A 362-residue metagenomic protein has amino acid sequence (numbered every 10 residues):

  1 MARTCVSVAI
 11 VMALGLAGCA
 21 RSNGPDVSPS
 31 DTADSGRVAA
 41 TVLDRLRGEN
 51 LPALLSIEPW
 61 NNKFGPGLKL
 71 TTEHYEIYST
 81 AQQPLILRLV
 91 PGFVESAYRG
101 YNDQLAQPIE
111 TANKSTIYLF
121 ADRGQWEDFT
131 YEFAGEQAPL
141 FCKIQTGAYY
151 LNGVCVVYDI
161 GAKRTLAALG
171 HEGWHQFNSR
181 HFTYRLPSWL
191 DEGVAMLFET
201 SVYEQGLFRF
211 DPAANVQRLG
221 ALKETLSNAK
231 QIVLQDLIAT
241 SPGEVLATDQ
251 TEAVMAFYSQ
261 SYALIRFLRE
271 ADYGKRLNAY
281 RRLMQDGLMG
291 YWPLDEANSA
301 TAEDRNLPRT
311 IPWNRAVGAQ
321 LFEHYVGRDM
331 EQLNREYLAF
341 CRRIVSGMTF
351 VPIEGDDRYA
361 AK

Functional and structural regions predicted by a protein language model:
M1-A9: Bacterial N-terminal signal peptides that target proteins for export
S7, S35-A39, G318: Short amphipathic alpha-helical segments that mediate assembly, nucleic-acid/protein binding, or membrane association
G15-G18: C-terminal motif of bacterial Sec signal peptides marking the signal peptidase cleavage site
A20-N23: Bacterial signal peptide processing site
D26-E58: Post-signal peptide N-terminal segment of mature Sec-exported envelope proteins
E49, L55, N62-P187, W292-P293 (+1 more regions): Juxtacatalytic substrate-recognition/specificity segment
K63, Q137-C155, F182-K362: Acidic/His/Gly-enriched intrinsically disordered linker/tail segments that often contain short helix/coil "MoRF-like"
